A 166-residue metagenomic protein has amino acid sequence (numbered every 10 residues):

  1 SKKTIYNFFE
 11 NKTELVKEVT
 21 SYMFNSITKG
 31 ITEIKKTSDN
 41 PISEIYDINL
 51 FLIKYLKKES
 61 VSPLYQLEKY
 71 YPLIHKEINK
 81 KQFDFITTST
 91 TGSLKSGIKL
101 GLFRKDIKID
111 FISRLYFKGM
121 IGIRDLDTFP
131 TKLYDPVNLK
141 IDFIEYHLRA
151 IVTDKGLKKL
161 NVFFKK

Functional and structural regions predicted by a protein language model:
S1-E14, E18: Helix-turn-helix
E18, I31-S62, S113-Y116, K140: Hydrophobic alpha-helical connector segments
T20-T28: Short, basic, alpha-helical segments at the C-terminal edge of helix-turn-helix-like DNA-binding modules
S26, Y55-E59, S93, G97 (+3 more regions): A short secondary-structure junction motif
I34, P63-L67, I123, D127-P130: Secondary-structure edge/capping motif, primarily at the C-terminal ends of alpha-helices and the immediately following
Y46, L50, T87, T91-K95 (+3 more regions): An amphipathic alpha-helix signature
K57-G92, S96-L102, D106-F111: Short secondary-structure transition hinges
G92-S96, L100, F129, L133-K166: C-terminal peripheral helix-coil segments that are non-catalytic and often amphipathic
